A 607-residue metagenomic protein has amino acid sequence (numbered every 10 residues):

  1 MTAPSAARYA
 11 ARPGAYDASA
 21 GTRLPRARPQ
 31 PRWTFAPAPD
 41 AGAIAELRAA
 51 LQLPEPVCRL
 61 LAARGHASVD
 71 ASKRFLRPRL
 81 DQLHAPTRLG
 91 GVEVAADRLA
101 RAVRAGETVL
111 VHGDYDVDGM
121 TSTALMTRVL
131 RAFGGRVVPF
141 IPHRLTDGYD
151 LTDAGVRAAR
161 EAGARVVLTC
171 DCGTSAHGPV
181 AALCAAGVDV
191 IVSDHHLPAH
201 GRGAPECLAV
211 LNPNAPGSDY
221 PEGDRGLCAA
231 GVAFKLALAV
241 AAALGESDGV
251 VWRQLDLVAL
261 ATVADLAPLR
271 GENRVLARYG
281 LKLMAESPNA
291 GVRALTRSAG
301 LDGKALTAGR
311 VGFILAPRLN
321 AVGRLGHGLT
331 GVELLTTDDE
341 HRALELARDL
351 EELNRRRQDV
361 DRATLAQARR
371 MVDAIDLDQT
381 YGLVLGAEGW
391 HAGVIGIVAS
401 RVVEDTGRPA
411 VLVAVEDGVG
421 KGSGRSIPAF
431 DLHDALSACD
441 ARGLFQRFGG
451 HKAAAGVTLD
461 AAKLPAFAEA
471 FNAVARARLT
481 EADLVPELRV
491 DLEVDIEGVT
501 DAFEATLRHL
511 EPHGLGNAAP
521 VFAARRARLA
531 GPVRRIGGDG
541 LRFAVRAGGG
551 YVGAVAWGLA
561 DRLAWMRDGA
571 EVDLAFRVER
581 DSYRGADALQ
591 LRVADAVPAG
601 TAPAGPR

Functional and structural regions predicted by a protein language model:
T2-A105, L260, I314-E352: Cofactor-/ligand-binding subdomain signature composed of acidic, glycine-rich, tryptophan-containing flexible loops
P4-S5, Y9, P13, T22-L24 (+8 more regions): Acidic, two-metal ion nucleic-acid-processing modules in DNA metabolism proteins
L61, D114-D116, L168, D194 (+7 more regions): Divalent metal-coordination and catalytic microenvironments
G90-A204, V210-P216, A363-Q367, V403: N-terminal small/polar loop signature for handling phosphorylated ligands or for N-terminal nucleophile
L110, L383, P409-V411: Conserved beta-strand elements of the Class I
E161-A164, C172, H177-V322, G328-L334: Functional cores that coordinate and move charged inorganic groups
I375-S400: Flexible, glycine/threonine-enriched loop-and-boundary segments that flank and lead into catalytic domains of large
G407-G418: Glycine-rich phosphate/pyrophosphate-binding loops and their adjacent beta-strand/loop elements at enzyme active sites
